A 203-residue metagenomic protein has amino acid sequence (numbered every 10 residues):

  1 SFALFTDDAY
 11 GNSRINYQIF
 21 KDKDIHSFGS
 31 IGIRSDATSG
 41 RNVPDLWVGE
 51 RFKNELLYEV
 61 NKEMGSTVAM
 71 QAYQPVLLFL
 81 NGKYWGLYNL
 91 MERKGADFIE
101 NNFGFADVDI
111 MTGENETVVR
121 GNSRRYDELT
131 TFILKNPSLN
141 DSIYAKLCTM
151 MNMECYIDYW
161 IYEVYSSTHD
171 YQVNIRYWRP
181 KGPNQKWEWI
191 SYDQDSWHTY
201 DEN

Functional and structural regions predicted by a protein language model:
F2-K23: Reverse-transcriptase-like RNA-dependent polymerase core
D7, E59-M64, D97, F132-N136: Structured segments of extracytoplasmic/periplasmic soluble domains in secreted or envelope-associated proteins
Y17-K23, F28-D45, G49, K83 (+2 more regions): ATP-dependent phospho-/nucleotidyl transfer catalytic cores
V43-T67: A conserved alpha-helical element in kinase catalytic cores
F52-K53, V68-A72, Y156-I157, H169-Y171: Short, glycine/acidic-rich beta->alpha junctions
L56, Y73-Q74, M151-Y159, N184-W189: Alpha-helical scaffolds flanking conserved acidic
E63-L78: Short, well-structured beta-strand/strand-turn elements
N81, L87-R93, D97-N102, Y171-N203: Catalytic activation segment of kinase domains across protein kinase-like and atypical kinase folds
